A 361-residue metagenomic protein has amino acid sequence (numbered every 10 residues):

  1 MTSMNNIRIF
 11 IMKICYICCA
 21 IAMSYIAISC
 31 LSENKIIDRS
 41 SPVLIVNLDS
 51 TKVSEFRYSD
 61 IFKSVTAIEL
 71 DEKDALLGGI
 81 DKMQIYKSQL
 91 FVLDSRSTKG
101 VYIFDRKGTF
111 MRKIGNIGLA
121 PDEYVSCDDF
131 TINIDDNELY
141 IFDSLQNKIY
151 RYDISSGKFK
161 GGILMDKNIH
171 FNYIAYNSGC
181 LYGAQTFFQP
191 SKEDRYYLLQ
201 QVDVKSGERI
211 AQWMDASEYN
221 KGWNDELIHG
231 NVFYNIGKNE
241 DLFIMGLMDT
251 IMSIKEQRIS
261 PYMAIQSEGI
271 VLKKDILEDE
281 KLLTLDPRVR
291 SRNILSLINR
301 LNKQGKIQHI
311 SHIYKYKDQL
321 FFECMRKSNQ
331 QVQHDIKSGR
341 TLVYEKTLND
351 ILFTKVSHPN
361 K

Functional and structural regions predicted by a protein language model:
M1-V46, E138-Y140: Bacterial Sec-dependent N-terminal signal peptides
C30-K361: Eukaryotic scaffold repeat domains enriched in small/polar residues
